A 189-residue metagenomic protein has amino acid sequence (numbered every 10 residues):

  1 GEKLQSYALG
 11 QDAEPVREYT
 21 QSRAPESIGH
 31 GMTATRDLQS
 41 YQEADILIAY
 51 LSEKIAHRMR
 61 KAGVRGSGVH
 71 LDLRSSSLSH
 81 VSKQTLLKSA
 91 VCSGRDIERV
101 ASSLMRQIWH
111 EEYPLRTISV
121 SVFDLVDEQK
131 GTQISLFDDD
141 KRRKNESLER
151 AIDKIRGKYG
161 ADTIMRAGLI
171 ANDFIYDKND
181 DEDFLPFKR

Functional and structural regions predicted by a protein language model:
G1-P114: DNA-contacting surface of Y-family translesion DNA polymerases
S89-R189: Acidic, metal-coordinating catalytic segment for phosphate/diphosphate chemistry, firing primarily on the Nudix
